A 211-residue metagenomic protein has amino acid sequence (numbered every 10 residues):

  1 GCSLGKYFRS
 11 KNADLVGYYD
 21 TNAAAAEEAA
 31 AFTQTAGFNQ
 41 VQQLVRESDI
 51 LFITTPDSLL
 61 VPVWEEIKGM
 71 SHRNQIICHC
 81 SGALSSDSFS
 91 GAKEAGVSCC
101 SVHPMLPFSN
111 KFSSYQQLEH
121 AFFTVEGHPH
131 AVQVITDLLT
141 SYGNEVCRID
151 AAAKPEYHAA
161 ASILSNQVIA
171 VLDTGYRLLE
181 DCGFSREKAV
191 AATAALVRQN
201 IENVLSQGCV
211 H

Functional and structural regions predicted by a protein language model:
G1-Q43: NAD(P)+-binding Rossmann beta1-loop-alpha1 motif at the extreme N-terminus of oxidoreductases
N12, F32-Q34, R73, E94-V97 (+1 more regions): Short, structured coil segments at secondary-structure junctions
V16-D20, I77-C80, V125-E126: Short, hydrophobic beta-strand segments that form beta-sheet elements in well-ordered domains
Y18, G37, I77, C99 (+1 more regions): Conserved beta-strand scaffold positions in the cores of enzyme catalytic domains, especially in NTP/NDP-utilizing
T21-A24, G82-S85, H128-H130: Short, polar loop motifs at secondary-structure junctions
A25, A29, G96, Y115-L205: Internal alpha-helical scaffold of NAD(P)-dependent oxidoreductase catalytic cores
N39-S113: Rossmann-like NAD(P)(H) cofactor-binding subdomain of soluble oxidoreductases
G208-H211: C-terminal active-site/capping subdomain that shapes the small-molecule cofactor and substrate pocket of enzyme
